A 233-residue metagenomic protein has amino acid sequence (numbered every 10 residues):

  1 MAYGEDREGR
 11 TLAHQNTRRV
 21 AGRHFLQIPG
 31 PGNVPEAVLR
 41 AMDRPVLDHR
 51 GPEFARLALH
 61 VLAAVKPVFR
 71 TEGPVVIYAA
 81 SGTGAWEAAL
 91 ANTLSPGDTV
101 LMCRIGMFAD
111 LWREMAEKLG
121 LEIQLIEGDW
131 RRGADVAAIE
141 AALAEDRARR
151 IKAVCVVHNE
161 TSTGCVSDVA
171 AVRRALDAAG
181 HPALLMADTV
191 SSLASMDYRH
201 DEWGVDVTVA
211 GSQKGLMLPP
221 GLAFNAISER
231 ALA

Functional and structural regions predicted by a protein language model:
M1-T11: N-terminal amphipathic/basic-hydrophobic helices that include classical n-h-c signal peptides and signal-anchor
A13-P29, H60-V61, E72, I77 (+1 more regions): Conserved PLP-enzyme active-site core in the AAT-like
R23-A79, T83: A glycine-/small-polar-enriched, mobile loop at the entrance of the PLP active site in fold-type I
